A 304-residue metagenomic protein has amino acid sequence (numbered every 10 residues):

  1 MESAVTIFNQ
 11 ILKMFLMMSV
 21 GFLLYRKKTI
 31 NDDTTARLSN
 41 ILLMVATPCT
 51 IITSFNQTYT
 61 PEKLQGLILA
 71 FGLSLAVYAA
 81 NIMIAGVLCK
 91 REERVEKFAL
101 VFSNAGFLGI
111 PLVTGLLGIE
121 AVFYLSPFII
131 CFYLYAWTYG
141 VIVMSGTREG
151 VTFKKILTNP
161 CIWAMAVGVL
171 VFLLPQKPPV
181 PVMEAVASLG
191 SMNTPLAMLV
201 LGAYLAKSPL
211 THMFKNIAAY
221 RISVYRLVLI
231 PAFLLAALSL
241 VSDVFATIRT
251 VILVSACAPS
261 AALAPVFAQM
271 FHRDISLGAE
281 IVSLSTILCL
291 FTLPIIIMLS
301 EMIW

Functional and structural regions predicted by a protein language model:
M1-W304: Alpha-helical transmembrane segments of multi-pass small-molecule/ion transporters
